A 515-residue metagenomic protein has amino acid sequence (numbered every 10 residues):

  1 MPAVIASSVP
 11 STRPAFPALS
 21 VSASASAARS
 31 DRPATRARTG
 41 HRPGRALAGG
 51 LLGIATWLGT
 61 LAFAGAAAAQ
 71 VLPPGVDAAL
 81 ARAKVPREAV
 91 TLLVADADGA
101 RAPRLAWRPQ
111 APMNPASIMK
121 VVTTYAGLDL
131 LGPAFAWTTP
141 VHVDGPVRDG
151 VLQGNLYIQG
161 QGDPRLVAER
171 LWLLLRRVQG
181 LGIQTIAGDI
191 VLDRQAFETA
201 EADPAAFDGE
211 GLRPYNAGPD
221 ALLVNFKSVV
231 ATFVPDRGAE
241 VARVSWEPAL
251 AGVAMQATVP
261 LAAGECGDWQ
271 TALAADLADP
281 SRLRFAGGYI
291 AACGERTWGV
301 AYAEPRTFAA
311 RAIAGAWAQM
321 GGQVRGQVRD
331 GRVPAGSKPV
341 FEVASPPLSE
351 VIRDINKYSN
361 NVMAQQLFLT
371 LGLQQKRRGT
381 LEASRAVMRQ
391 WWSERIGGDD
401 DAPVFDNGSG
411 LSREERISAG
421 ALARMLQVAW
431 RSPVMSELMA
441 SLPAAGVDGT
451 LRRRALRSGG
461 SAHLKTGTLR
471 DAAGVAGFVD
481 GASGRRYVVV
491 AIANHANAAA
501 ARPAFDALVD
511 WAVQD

Functional and structural regions predicted by a protein language model:
S7-R13, S20-S26, S30: Low-acidity, Ser/Thr- and Arg-rich intrinsically disordered low-complexity segments
A48-A64: Bacterial N-terminal signal peptides
A67-D98, P103-P112, R177-G180: Beta-lactamase-like hydrolase cores
Q70-R82, D129-D400, A507, Q514-D515: Conserved serine DD-peptidase/penicillin-binding transpeptidase domain and beta-lactam-recognizing active-site
R101, K120-G127, I190, L222 (+5 more regions): Residue-level preference for non-acidic, small/hydrophobic
R104-A106, Y358, F368-D515: Small-residue-rich helix-loop
A106-A126: Short active-site loop at a secondary-structure junction that contains or immediately precedes the catalytic residue(s)
